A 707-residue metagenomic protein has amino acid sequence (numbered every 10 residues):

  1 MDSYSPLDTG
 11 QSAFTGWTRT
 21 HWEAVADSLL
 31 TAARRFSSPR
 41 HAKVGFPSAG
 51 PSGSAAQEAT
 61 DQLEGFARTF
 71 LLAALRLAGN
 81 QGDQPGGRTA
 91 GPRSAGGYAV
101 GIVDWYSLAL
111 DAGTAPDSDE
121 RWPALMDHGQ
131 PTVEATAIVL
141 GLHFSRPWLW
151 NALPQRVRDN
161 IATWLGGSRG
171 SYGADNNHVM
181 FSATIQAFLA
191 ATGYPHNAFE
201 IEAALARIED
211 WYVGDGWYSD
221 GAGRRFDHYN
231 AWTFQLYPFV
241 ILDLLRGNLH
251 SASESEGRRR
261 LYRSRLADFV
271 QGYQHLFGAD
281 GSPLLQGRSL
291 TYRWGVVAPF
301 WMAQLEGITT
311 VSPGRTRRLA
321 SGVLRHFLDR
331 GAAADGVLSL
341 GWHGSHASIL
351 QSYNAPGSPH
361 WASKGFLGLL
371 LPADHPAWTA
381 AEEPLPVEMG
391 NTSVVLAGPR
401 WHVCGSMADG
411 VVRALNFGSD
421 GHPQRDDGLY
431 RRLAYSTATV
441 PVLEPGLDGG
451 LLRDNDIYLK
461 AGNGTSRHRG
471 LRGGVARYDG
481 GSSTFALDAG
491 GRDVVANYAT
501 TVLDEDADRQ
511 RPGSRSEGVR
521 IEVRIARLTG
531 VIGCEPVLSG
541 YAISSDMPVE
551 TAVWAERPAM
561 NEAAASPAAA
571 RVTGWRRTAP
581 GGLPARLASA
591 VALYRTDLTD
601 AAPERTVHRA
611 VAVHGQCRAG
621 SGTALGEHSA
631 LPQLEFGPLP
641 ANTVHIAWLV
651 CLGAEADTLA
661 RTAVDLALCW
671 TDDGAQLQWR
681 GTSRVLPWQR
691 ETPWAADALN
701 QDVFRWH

Functional and structural regions predicted by a protein language model:
M1-E64, G101-A109: Low-complexity, Ser/Thr/Pro/Gly-enriched N-terminal "stalk/linker" regions
Q62-L63, A67, L71-N80, A99-W301: Aromatic-lined, polymer-binding surfaces characteristic of secreted/periplasmic polysaccharide-degrading enzymes
Q81, P85, W150, L249 (+1 more regions): Structured alpha-helical bundle/scaffold domains in large eukaryotic membrane-trafficking regulators
D117-W122, E254-S255, G278-P423: Carbohydrate-active enzyme catalytic cores, enriched for enzymes that act on polyanionic acidic polysaccharides
R207, S321, A542-S545: Amphipathic alpha-helical scaffolding segments
P386-V387, N391-A476, G481: Low-complexity, glycine/alanine/valine/leucine- and proline-rich hydrophobic stretches
P441, D448-H707: Extended repeat-based interaction scaffolds and adjacent low-complexity, acidic/S/T/P-biased segments that form broad
